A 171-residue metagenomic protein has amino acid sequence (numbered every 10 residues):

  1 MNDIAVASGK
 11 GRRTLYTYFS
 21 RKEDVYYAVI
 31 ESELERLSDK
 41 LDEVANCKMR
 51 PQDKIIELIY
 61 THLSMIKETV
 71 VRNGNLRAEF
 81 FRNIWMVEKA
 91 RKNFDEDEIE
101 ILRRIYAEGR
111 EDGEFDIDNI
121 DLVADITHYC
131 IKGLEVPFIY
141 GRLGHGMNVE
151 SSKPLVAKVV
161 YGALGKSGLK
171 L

Functional and structural regions predicted by a protein language model:
M1-D24, A28: Helix-turn-helix
S8, V29, E33, L37 (+5 more regions): Hydrophobic recognition helices of helix-based DNA-binding modules
Y26, I30, L34, E88-I99 (+2 more regions): Amphipathic, non-transmembrane alpha-helical scaffold segments
A28, S32, D42-E68, V123-T127 (+1 more regions): Hydrophobic alpha-helical connector segments
V44, N73-F80, F138-R142: Secondary-structure edge/capping motif, primarily at the C-terminal ends of alpha-helices and the immediately following
D53, N93-D95, R110-Y129, M147-S151: All-alpha amphipathic helical-bundle segments outside canonical DNA-binding/catalytic cores that form hydrophobic
L63-R103, E111: Short secondary-structure transition hinges
E100-D112, Y129-L171: C-terminal peripheral helix-coil segments that are non-catalytic and often amphipathic
